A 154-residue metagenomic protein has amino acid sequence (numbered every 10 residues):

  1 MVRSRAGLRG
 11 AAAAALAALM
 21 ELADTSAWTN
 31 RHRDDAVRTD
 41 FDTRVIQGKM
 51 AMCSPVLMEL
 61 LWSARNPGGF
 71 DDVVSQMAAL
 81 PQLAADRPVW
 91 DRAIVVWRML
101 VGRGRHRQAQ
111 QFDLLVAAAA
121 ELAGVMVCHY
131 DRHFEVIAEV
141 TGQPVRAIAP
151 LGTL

Functional and structural regions predicted by a protein language model:
M1-M20, A117, E121-L154: Acidic, PIN/NYN-like endoribonuclease modules and their adjacent C-terminal/linker elements
M1-M52, L61-S75, L154: Short, well-structured N-terminal submotif of metal-dependent ribonuclease cores
A27-W28, V56, V89, L115-V116 (+1 more regions): Alpha-helix capping/helix-boundary segments
G68-P81, D86-P88: Active-site-proximal, substrate-binding regions of enzyme catalytic domains and RNA-binding/basic surfaces
P81-G104: Acidic catalytic patch
Q111-F112: Acidic donor-binding loop at a coil-to-helix junction in glycosyltransferase catalytic cores that engages
